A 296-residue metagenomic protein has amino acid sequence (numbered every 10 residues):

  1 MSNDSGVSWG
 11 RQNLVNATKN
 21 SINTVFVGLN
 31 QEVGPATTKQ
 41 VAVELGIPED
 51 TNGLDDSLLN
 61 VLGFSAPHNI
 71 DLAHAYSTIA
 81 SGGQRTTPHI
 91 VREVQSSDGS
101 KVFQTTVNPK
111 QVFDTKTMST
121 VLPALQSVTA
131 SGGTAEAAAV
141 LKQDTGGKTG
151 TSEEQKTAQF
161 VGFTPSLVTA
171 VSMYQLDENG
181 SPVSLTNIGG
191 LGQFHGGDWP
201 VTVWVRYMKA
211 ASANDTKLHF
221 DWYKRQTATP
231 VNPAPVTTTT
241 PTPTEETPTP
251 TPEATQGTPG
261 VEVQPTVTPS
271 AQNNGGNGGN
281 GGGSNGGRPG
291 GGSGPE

Functional and structural regions predicted by a protein language model:
M1-I47, G53-S81, S127: Active-site-adjacent helix/loop patches that line small-molecule binding or acyl-intermediate pockets
N3-S5, L14-T18, T115-T120, N274-N277 (+1 more regions): Short alpha-helical interface patches
S5, W9, N52, D98 (+7 more regions): Feature targets compositionally biased, intrinsically disordered low-complexity regions with long contiguous runs
R11, P48-V61, G197-Y207, T244-T251 (+1 more regions): Repeat-unit-sized solenoid/scaffold elements
N16, N20, A66-H74, T78-V236: A penicillin-recognizing enzyme superfamily signal
A42-G53, S172, D177-P182: Active-site-adjacent bridging/hinge elements
W222-E296: Proline/serine/threonine-rich low-complexity "mucin-like" segments in extracytoplasmic/periplasmic regions that act as
